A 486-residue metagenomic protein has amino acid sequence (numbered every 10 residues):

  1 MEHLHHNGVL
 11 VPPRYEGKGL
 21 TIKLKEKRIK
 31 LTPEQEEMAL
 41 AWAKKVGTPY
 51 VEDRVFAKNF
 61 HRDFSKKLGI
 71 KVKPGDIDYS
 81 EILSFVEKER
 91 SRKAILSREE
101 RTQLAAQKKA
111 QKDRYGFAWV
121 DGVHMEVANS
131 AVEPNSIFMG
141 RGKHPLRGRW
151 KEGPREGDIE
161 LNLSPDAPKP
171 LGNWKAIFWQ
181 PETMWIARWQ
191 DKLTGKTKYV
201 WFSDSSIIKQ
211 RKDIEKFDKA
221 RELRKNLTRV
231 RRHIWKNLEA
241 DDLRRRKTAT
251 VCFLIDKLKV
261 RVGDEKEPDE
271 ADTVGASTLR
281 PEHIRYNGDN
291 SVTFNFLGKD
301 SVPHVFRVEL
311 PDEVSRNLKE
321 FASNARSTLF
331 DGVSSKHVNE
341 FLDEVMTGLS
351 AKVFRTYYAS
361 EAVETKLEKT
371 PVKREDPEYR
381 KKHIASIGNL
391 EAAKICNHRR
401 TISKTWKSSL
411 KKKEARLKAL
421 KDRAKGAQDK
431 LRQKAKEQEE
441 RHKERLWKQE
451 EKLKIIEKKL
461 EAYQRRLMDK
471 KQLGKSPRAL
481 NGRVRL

Functional and structural regions predicted by a protein language model:
M1-P170, A176-P181, A187, E344 (+1 more regions): Acidic, low-complexity interaction regions
W174, Q190, K196-L431, A435-K436 (+6 more regions): Extended accessory and catalytic-adjacent subdomains in large enzymes
